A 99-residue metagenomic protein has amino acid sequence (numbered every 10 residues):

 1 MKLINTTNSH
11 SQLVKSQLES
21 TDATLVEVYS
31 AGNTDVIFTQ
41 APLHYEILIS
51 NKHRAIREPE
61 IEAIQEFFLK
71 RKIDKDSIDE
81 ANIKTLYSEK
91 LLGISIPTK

Functional and structural regions predicted by a protein language model:
M1-K99: Alpha-crystallin/small heat shock protein
